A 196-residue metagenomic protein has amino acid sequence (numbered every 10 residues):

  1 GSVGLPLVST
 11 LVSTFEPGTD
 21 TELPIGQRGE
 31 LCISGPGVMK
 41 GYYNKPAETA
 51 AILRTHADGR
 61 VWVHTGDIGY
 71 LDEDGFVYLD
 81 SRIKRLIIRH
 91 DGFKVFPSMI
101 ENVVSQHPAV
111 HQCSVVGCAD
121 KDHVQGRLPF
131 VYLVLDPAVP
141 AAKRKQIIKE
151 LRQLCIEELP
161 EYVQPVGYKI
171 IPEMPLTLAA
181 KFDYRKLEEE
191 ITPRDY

Functional and structural regions predicted by a protein language model:
G1-F76, I83-L86: Conserved AMP-binding/adenylate-forming
V12, C113, G167-Y168: Generic structural signal for residues in well-ordered beta-strands
P17-G18, E73, H90, P172 (+1 more regions): Short, ordered coil/turn segments that flank beta-strands lining enzyme active or ligand-binding pockets
L23-Q27, Q125-L128, K181: Short glycine/proline-enriched turns and hinge-like loops at secondary-structure junctions
G35, K40-G41, A51, G66-V163: AMP-binding/adenylate-forming catalytic core of the ANL superfamily
E157-F182: AMP-binding/adenylate-forming catalytic domain of the ANL superfamily
E188-Y196: Acidic/polar alpha-helix N-cap and adjacent early helical turns within long charge-rich amphipathic helices/linkers
